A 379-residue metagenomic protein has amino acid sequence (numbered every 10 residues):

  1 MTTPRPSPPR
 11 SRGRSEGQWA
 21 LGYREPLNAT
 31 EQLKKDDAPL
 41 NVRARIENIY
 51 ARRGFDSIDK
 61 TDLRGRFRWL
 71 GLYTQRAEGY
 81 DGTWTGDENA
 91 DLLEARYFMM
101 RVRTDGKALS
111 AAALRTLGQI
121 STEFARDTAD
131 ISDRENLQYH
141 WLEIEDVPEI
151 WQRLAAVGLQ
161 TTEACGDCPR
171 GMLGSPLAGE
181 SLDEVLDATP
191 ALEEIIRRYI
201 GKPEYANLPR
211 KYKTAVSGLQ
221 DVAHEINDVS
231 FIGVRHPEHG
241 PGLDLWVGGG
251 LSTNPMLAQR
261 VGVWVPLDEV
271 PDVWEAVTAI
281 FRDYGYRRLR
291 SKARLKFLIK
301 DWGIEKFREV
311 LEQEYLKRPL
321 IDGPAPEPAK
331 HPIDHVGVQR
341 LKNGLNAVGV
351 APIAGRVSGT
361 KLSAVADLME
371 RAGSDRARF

Functional and structural regions predicted by a protein language model:
T2-F379: Peripheral terminal and linker regions in Fe-S/redox and tRNA-modifying enzymes
